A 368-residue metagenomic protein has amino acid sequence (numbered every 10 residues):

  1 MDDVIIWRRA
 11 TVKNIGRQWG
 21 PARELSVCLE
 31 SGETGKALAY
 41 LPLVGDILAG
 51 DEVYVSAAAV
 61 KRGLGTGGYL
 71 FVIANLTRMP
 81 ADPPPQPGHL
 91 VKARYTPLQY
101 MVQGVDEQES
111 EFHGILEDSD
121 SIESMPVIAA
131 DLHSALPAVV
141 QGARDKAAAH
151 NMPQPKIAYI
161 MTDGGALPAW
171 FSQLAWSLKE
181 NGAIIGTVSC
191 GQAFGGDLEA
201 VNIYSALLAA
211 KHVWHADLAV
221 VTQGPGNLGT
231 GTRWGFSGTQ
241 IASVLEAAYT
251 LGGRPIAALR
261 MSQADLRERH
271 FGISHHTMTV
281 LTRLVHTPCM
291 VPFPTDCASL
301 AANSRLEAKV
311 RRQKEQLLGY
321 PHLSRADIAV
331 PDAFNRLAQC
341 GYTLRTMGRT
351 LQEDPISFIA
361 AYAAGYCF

Functional and structural regions predicted by a protein language model:
D3-A22, S26-S124, A147-K156: Extended, charged alpha/beta regions that create polyanion-binding interfaces
W7, L41-L48, A130-A138, A166-A169 (+5 more regions): Conserved active-site and cofactor/substrate-binding residues in soluble primary-metabolism enzymes
K13-G16, P168, S172, E180-Q192 (+2 more regions): A cross-family phosphate/adenosyl-ligand binding-site feature
W19, A59-K61, A129-P137, D163-A169 (+4 more regions): Gly/Ser/Thr-rich loops at beta-strand to alpha-helix junctions that form or flank small-molecule/cofactor-binding
E52-A57, L318-F368: Extended hydrophobic packing segments that form well-structured cores
L64-G65, A149-P155, P255-R260, L266 (+1 more regions): Flexible, glycine/charged-enriched surface loops at secondary-structure junctions
Y100-A200: Phosphate-binding glycine-rich loops and their immediate beta-loop-alpha structural context
T187-S205, V220-Y320, D354-S357: A structural signal for small-residue-enriched, beta-sheet-centric alpha/beta enzyme cores and oligomeric scaffold folds
